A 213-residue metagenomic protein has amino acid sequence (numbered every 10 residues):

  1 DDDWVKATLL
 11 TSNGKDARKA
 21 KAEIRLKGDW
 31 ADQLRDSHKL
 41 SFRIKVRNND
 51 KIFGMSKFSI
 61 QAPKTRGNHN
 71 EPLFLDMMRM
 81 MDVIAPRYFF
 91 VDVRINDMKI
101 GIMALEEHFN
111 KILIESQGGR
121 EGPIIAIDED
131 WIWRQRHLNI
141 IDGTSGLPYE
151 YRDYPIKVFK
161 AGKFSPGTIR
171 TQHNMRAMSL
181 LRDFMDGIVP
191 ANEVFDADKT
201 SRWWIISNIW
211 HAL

Functional and structural regions predicted by a protein language model:
D1: Mature N-terminal segment immediately following signal peptide/propeptide cleavage in secreted/periplasmic
W4-Y154: Conserved ATP-binding subdomain of kinase catalytic cores across diverse folds
M77-V83, D186, I209-L213: Sec-exported extracytoplasmic/periplasmic mature domains
N110-H211: ATP-dependent phospho-/nucleotidyl transfer catalytic cores
